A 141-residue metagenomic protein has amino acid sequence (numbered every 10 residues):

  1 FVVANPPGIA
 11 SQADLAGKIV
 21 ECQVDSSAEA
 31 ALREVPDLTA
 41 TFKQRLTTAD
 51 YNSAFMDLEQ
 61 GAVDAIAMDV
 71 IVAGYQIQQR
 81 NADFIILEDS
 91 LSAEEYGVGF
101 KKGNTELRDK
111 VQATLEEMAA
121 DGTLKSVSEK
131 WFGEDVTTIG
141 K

Functional and structural regions predicted by a protein language model:
F1, L15, L32, L58 (+3 more regions): Residue-level signal for nonpolar/aromatic packing positions in well-ordered secondary structure
V2-V3, N52, V70, G74-E116 (+1 more regions): Periplasmic-binding protein-like
V3-V20: Flexible hinge/capping segments at coil-to-helix
A4-N5, Q23-S26, D50-Y51, I66-G74 (+1 more regions): Beta->alpha turn/N-cap motifs
P7-G8, R45-D57, E94: Short helix-initiation/N-cap motifs at beta->coil->alpha
A13-A16, E34-D37, D50-A67, I71 (+1 more regions): Short helices/loops that flank or line small-molecule/ion binding pockets
S26-T47, I77-N81: Ligand-binding cleft/hinge of the Venus flytrap
A28-A31, L115-W131: Periplasmic-binding protein-like
